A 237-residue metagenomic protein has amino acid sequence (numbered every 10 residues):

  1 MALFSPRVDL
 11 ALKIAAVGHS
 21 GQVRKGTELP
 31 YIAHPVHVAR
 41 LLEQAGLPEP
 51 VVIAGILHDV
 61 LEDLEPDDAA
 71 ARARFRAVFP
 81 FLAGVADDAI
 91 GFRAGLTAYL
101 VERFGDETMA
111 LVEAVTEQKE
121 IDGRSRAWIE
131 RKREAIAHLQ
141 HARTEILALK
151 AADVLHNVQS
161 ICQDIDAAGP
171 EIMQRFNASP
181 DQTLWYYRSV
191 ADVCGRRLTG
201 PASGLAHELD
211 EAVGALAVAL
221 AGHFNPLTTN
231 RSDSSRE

Functional and structural regions predicted by a protein language model:
M1-E237: Active-site helical microenvironments for divalent-metal-assisted chemistry
